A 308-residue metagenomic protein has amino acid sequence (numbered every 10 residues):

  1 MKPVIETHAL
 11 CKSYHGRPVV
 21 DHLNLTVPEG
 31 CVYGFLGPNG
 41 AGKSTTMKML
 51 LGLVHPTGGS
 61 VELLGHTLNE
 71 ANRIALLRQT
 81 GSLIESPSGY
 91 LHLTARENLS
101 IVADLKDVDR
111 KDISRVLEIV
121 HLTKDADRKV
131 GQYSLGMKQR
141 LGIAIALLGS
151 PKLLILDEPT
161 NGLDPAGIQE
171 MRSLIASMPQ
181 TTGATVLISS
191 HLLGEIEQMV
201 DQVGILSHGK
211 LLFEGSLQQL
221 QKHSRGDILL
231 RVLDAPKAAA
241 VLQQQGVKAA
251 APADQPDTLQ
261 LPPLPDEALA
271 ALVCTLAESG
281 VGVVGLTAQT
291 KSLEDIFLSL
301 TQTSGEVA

Functional and structural regions predicted by a protein language model:
M1-K2, E306-A308: Short, low-complexity, intrinsically disordered N-terminal peptides in bacterial proteins
K2-T7, K12-I188, L193-S207, F213: ABC transporter nucleotide-binding domains
E29, K124, L141, D234 (+2 more regions): Non-catalytic surface loops within mature trypsin-like serine protease
R73, R110, L217, A235 (+1 more regions): Residues at or immediately preceding the N-termini of alpha-helices
I74-L77, L99, S114-L117, Q169 (+5 more regions): Generic structural signal for individual residues within well-ordered alpha-helical segments across diverse proteins
L105, T303-S304: Phosphate/oxyanion-binding loops and surfaces in catalytic or ligand/nucleic-acid-binding neighborhoods
R172-P262: ABC transporter nucleotide-binding domain
D227-D295, S299-L300, A308: Short, charged/small-residue-rich alpha-helical element at the C-terminal edge of ABC transporter nucleotide-binding
